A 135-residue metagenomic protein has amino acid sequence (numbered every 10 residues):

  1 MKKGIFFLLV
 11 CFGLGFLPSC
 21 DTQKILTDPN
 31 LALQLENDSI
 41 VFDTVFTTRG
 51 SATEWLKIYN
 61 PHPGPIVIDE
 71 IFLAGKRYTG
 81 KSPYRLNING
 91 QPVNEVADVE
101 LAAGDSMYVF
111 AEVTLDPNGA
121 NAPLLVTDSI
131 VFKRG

Functional and structural regions predicted by a protein language model:
G4-L14: Sec-dependent N-terminal signal peptides
F16-S19: C-terminal motif of bacterial Sec signal peptides marking the signal peptidase cleavage site
D21-V41, S51, P61-P117: Surface-exposed binding patches on compact interaction domains or structured appendages
T47-T48, A103, A122: Surface-exposed loops/turns
T48-L56: Contiguous beta-strand segments within globular domains
T53, Y108, T127-S129: Short, conserved beta-strand segments of beta-strand-rich sandwich/propeller modules, principally
K57-Y59, E112, V131-K133: Residue-level recognition of well-ordered beta-strand positions that form the cores of beta-sheet-rich folds across
L115-G135: Terminal connector regions
